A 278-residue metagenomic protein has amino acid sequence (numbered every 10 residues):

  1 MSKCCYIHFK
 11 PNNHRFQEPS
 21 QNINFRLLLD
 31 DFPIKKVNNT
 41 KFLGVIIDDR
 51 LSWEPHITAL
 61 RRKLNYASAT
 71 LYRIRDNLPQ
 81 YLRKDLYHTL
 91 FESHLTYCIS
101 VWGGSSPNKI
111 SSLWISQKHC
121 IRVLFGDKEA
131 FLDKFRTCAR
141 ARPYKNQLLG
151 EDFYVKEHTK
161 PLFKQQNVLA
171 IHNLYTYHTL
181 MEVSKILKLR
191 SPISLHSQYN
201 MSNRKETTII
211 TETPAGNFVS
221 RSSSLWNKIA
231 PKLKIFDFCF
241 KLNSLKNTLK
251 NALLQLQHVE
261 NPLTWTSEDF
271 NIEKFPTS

Functional and structural regions predicted by a protein language model:
M1-F9, N38-D49, C120, N167: Catalytic palm active-site di-aspartate
M1-N38: Short, conserved micro-motifs composed of acidic
C5-I7, S111-S194, Q198: Short, charged alpha-helical motifs in flexible N/C-terminal segments and linkers
D31-V101: Basic, alpha-helical interaction scaffolds
I34-V37, N77-H88, E157, Q166-Y175 (+1 more regions): Structural motif
F42-R50, L64, F91, L95-G103 (+3 more regions): Short, conserved catalytic/metal-binding micro-motifs enriched in Asp/Glu and His
R83, W102-I110, K128-R140, L195 (+2 more regions): Structured alpha-helical bundle/scaffold domains in large eukaryotic membrane-trafficking regulators
K246-S278: C-terminal helix/juxtamembrane-tail motif
